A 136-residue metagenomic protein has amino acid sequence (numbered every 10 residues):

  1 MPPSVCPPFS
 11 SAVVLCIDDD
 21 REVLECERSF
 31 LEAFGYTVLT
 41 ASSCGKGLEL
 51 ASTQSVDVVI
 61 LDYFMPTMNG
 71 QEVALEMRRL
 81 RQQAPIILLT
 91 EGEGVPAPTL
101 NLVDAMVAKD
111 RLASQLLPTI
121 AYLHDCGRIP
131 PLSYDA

Functional and structural regions predicted by a protein language model:
M1-V13, L112-A136: Non-catalytic signal-transmission and effector/linker regions of two-component phosphorelay proteins
S10-E22, E27-L31, V59: Conserved acidic segment of CheY-like receiver
T40-E49, G70: Helix N-cap/capping motif at the beta->alpha junctions
E49, Q71-Q82: Short amphipathic alpha-helix used as the core "switch/output" element in two-component signaling
S55-D57, R81-P85: His-Asp phosphorelay/catalytic-motif detector in bacterial-type signaling
D62: Active-site residues of response regulator receiver
M65: Receiver (REC) domain active-site loop signature in two-component systems and cognate sites in sensor histidine kinases
L89-T90: Hydrophobic/aromatic residues positioned on beta-strands within the core alpha/beta folds
